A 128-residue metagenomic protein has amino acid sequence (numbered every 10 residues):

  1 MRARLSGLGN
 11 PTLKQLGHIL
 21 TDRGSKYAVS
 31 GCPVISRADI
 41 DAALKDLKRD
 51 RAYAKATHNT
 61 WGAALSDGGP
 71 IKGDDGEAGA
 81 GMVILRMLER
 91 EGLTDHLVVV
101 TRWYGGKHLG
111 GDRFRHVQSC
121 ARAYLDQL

Functional and structural regions predicted by a protein language model:
M1-A78, L88, D126-Q127: C-terminal regulatory domains involved in ligand/effector binding and gene-expression control
N59-W61, D95-V98: Structural motif
S66, V99-Y104: Short, histidine-centered active-site or binding-site loop motifs used for metal coordination, general acid-base
G79-G81, T94, R102-L128: Active-site-proximal loop/helix of nucleotide/amide-processing enzymes and allied scaffolds
